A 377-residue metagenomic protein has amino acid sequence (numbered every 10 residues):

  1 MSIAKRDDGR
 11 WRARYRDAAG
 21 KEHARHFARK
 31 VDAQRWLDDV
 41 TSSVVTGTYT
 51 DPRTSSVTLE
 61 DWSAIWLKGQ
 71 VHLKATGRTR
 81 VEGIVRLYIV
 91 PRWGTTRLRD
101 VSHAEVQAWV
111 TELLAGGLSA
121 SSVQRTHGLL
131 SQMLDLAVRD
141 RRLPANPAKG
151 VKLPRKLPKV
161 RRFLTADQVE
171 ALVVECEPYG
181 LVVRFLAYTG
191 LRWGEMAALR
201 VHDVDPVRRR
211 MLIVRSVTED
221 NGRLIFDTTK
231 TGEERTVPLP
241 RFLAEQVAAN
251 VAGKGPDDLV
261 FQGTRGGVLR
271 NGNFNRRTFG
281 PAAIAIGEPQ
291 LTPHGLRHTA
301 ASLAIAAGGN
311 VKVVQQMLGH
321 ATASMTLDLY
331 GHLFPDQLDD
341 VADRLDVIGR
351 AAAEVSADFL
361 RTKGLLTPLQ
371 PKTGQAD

Functional and structural regions predicted by a protein language model:
S2, R208, R215, E219-L243 (+6 more regions): C-terminal secondary-structure termini that scaffold catalytic or DNA-interacting sites
S2-S56, T229-K230: Short, surface-exposed polybasic/aromatic micro-patch for ligand or macromolecular engagement
K5, D17, E22-A28, S55 (+4 more regions): N-terminal core-binding DNA-recognition domain of tyrosine site-specific recombinases/integrases
G9, A120-G128, R139, L143-L199 (+7 more regions): Basic, Lys/Arg- and aromatic-enriched nucleic-acid-binding interface segment
H23, A148-G150, L186, R208-I213 (+4 more regions): Short functional hotspots where side chains directly engage DNA or cofactors
K30, R155, F163, V204 (+3 more regions): Catalytic-site neighborhood detector that most strongly recognizes the C-terminal catalytic loop/helix of tyrosine
D51-T58, R99, P144-A145, K156 (+5 more regions): Major-groove DNA-contacting interfaces characterized by cationic-aromatic clusters
G116-A120, A171-G180, T189, V237 (+4 more regions): Short, basic (Lys/Arg/His-rich) helix/loop patches that form interaction surfaces in the mid-to-C-terminal regions
